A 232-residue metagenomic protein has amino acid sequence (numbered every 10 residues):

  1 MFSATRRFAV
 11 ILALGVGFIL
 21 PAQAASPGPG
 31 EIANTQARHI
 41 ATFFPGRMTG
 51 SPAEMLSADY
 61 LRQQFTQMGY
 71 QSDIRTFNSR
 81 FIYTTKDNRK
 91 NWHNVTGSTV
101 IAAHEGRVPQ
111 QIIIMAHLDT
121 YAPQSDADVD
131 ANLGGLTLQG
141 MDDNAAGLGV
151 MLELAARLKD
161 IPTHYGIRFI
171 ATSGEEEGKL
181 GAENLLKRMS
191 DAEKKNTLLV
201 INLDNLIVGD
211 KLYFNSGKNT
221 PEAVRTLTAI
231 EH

Functional and structural regions predicted by a protein language model:
M1-V10: Bacterial N-terminal signal peptides that target proteins for export
A9-I19: Bacterial N-terminal signal peptides
A22-P27: Boundary at the C-terminal end of the N-terminal hydrophobic targeting segment
T35, M68-Y70, V108-I112, T163-R168 (+1 more regions): Loop/turn elements at helix/coil->beta-strand transitions in domains of secreted/extracellular proteins
T35-R47, G134, D210: Acidic/histidine-rich, surface-exposed loop or edge segments in extracytoplasmic proteins
H39-E105: A non-catalytic alpha/beta surface segment that caps or lines the substrate-entry region of metallo-dependent hydrolase
G46-R47, Q71, N78-I82, G106-V108 (+4 more regions): Solvent-exposed loop/turn segments at secondary-structure junctions within structured extracellular/periplasmic domains
T96, G135-I230: Acidic/histidine-rich catalytic neighborhood of metal-dependent amide-processing enzymes
